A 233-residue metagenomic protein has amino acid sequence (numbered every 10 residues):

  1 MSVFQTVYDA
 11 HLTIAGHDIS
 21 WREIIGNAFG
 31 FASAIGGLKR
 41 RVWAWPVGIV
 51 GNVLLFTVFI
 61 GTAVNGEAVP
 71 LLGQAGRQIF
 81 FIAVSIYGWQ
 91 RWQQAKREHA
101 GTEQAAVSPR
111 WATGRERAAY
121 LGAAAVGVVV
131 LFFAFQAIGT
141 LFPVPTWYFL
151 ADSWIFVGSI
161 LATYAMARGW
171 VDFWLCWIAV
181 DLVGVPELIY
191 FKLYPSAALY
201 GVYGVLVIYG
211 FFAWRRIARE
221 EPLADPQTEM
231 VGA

Functional and structural regions predicted by a protein language model:
M1-P46, V50-N52, T57, G61-V64 (+1 more regions): Polytopic alpha-helical membrane-helix bundles and their juxtamembrane interface segments in multi-pass membrane
V69-Y87: Alpha-helical transmembrane segments
